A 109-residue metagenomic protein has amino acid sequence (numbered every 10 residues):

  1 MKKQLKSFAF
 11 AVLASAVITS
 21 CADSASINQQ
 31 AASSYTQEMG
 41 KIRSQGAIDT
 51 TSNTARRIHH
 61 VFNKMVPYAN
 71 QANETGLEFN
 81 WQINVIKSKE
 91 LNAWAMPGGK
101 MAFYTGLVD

Functional and structural regions predicted by a protein language model:
M1-A9: Bacterial N-terminal signal peptides that target proteins for export
A16-S20: C-terminal motif of bacterial Sec signal peptides marking the signal peptidase cleavage site
A22-D109: Peri-catalytic and regulatory segments of divalent metal-dependent proteins
